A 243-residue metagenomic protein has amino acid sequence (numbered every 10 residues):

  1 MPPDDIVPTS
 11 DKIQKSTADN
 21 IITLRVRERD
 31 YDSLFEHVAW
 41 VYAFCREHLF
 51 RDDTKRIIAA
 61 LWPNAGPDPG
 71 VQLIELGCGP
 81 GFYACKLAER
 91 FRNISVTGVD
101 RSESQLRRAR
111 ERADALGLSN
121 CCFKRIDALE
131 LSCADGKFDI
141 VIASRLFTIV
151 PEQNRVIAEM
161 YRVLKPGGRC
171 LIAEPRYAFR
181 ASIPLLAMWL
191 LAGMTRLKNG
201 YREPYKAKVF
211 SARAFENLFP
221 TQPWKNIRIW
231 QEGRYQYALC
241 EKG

Functional and structural regions predicted by a protein language model:
I13-P67, F82-K86, G233: Conserved class I S-adenosyl-L-methionine
R29, A173-W230: C-terminal alpha-helical "lid/dimerization" subdomain adjacent to the S-adenosyl-L-methionine
A65-P67, V150, L164: A generic alpha-to-beta junction signature in SAM-dependent methyltransferases
I74, P80-E130: Class I SAM-dependent methyltransferase SAM/SAH-binding core
L129-I140: A short acidic, Gly/Pro-enriched loop at the edge of an enzyme's catalytic core that lines a small-molecule cofactor
I140-E152: A short SAM/SAH-binding and catalytic strip from SAM-dependent methyltransferases
N154-P166: A short glycine-rich, Lys/Arg-flanked "PGG" loop and its adjoining helix->strand segment in the class I
A238-G243: C-terminal lobe and adjacent flexible extensions of AdoMet/dcAdoMet transferase-like proteins
